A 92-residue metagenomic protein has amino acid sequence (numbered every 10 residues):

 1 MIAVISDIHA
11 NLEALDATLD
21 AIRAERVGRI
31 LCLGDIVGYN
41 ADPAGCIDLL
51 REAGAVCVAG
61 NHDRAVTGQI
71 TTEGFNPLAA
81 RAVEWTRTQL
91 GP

Functional and structural regions predicted by a protein language model:
A3-P92: Core catalytic region of metal-dependent phosphoesterases/phosphodiesterases, especially metallo-beta-lactamase-like
